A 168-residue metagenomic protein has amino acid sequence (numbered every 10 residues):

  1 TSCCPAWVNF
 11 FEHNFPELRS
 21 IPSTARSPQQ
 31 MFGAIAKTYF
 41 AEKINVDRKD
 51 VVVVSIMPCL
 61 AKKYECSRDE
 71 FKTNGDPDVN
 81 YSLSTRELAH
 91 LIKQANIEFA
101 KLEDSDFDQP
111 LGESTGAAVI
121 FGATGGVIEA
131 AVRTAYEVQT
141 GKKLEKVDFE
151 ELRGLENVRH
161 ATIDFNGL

Functional and structural regions predicted by a protein language model:
T1-L168: Iron-sulfur-associated redox domains of electron-transfer enzymes in respiratory and anaerobic energy metabolism
